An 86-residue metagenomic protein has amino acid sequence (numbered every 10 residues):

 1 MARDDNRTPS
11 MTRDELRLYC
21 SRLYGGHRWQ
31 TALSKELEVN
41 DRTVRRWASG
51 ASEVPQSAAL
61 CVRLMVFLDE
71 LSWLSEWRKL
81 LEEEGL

Functional and structural regions predicted by a protein language model:
A2, E36-L37, R63-F67: Secretory-pathway ectodomains
A2-G26: A short, Lys/Arg-rich alpha-helix, primarily the initiator
P9, S57, F67-E70: Intrinsic-disorder-associated interaction segments
G26-R45: Short alpha-helical DNA-recognition segment
G50-L64: Short, basic-rich loop-to-helix N-cap that marks the start of a DNA-contacting helix
D69-L86: Short, charged recognition helix plus adjacent turn of helix-turn-helix-like nucleic-acid-binding domains
